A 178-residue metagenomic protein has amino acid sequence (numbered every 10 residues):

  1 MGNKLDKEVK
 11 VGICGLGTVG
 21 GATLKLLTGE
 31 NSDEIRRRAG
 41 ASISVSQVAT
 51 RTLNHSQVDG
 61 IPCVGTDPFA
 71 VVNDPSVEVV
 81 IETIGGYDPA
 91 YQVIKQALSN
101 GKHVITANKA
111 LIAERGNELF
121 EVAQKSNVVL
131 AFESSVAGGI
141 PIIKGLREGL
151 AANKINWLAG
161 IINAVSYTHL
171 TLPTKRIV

Functional and structural regions predicted by a protein language model:
G2-N100: N-terminal glycine-/serine-/threonine-rich beta1-alpha1-beta2 phosphate-ribose binding loop of Rossmann-like
R51-L53, G85, K109-A110, N117 (+2 more regions): Short, ordered loop/turn segments at secondary-structure junctions
G65, E82, I105-A107, L130-S134 (+1 more regions): General beta-strand structural signal in soluble alpha/beta enzymes
V93, L119, T168: Aromatic/hydrophobic pocket-lining residues that form π-stacking "cages" and hydrophobic walls in ligand
L98-E114: ADP-ribose/adenylate-binding Rossmann-like module
K109-L130: Rossmann-fold NAD(P)-binding glycine/threonine-rich loop
A131-L170: Rossmann-like NAD(P)H-binding beta-loop-alpha module
H169, T174-V178: Single conserved hydrophobic/aromatic residue that forms the stacking wall/gate of nucleotide- or nucleobase-binding
